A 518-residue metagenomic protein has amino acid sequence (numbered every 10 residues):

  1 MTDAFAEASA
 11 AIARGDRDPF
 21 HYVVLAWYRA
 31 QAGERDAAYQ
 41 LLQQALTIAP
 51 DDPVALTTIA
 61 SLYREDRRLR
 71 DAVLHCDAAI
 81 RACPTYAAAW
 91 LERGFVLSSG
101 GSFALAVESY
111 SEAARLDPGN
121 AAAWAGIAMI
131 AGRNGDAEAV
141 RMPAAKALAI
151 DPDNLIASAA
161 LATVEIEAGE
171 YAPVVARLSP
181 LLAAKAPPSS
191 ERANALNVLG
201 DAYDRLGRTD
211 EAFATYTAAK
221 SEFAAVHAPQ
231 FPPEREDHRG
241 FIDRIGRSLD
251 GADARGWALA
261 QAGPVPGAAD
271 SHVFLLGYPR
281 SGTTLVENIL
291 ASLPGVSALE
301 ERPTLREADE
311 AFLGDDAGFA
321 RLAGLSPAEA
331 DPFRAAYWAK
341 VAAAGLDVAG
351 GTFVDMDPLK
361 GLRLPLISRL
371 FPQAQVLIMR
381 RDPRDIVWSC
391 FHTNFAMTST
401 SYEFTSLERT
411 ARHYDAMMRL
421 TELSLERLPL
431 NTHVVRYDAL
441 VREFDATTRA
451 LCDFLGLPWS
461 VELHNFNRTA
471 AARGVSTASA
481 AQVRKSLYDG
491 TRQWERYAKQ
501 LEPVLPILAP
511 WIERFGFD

Functional and structural regions predicted by a protein language model:
M1-G345: Alpha-helical solenoid repeat scaffolds of the TPR/TPR-like class and their adjacent stem/linker regions that mediate
D52, Y86, V296-S297, Q373-Q375 (+2 more regions): Secondary-structure boundary/capping positions in well-ordered alpha/beta enzyme cores
P143, A172-L182, A186, A193-G267 (+7 more regions): PAPS-dependent sulfotransferases, especially Golgi type II membrane carbohydrate sulfotransferases
L275-G277, N288, E300, T352-D357 (+4 more regions): Short beta-strand segments
P303-T304, K360, R381-I386, L440-V441: Conserved nucleotide-binding/hydrolysis micro-motifs of P-loop NTPases
V348, M356-L359, S368, Q375-V376 (+1 more regions): ATP-dependent adenylate-handling active sites, centered on carboxylate activation for C-N bond formation
R363: Long C-terminal interaction/binding lobes of large macromolecular proteins
I367-C390: Conserved phosphate-donor/acceptor-positioning beta-strand/loop module used by diverse small-molecule
